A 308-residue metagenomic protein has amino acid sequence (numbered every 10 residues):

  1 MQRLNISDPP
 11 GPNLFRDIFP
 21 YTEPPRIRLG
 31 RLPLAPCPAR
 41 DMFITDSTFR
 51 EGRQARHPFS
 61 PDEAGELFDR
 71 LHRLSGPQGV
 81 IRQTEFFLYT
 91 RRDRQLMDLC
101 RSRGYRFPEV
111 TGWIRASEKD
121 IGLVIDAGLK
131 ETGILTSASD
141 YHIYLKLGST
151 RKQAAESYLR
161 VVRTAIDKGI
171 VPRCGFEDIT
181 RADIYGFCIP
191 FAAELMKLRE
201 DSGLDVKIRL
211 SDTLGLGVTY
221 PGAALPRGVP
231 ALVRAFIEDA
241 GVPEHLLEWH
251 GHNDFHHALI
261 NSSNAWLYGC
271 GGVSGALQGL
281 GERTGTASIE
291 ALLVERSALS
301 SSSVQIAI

Functional and structural regions predicted by a protein language model:
M1-I308: Catalytic cores and adjacent flexible loops of soluble metabolic enzymes that perform enolate/carbanion chemistry on
